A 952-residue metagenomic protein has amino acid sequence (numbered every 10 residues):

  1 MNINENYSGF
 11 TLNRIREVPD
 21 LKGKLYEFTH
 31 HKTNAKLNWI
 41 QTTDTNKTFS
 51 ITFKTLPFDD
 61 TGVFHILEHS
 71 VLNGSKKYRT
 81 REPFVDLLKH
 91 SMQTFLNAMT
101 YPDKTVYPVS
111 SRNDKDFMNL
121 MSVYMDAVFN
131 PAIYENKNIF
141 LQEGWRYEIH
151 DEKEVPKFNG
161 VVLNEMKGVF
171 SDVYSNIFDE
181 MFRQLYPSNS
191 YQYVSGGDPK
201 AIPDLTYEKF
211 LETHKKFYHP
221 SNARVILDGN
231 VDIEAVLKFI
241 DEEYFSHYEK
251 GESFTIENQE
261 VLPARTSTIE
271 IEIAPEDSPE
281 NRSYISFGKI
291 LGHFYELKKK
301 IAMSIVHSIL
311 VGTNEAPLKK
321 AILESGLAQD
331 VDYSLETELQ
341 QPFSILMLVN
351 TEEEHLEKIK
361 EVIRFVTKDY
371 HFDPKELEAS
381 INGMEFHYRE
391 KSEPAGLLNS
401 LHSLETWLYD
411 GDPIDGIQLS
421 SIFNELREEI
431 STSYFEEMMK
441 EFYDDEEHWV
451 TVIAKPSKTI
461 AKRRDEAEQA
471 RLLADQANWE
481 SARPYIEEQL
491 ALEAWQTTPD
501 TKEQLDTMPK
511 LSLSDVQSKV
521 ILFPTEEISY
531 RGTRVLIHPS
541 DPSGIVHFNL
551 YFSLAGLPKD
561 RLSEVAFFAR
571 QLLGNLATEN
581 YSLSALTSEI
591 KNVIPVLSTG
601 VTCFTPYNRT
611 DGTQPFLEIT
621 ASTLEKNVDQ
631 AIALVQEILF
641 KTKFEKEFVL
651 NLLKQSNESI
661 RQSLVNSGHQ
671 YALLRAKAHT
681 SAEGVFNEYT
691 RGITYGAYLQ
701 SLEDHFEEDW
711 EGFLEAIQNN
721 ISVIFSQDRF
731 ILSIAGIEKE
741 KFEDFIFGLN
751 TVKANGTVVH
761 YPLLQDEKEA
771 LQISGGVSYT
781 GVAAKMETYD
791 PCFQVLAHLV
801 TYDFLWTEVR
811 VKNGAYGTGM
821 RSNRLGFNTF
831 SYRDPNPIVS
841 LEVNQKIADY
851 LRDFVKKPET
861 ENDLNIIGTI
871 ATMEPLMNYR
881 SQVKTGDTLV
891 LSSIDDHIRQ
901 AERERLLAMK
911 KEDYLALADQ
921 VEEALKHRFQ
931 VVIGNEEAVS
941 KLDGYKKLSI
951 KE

Functional and structural regions predicted by a protein language model:
M1-T48: Non-catalytic terminal extensions that flank enzyme cores
Q41-T43, S50-T52, L163, K167 (+10 more regions): His/Glu-based metal-binding/catalytic segments typifying zinc-dependent metallopeptidases
N46-L56, E82-N130, N136-E148, S175-K200 (+13 more regions): M16 family metallopeptidases and their MPP-like homologs
T61-N73, L562, A566-R570: Active-site recognition of the HExxH zinc-binding catalytic motif
F95, L211-K215, E272-P275, D332-E336 (+10 more regions): Generic recognition of flexible, low-complexity loop/linker segments
I149-N222, I226-Y244, Y248-A274, P279-N281 (+1 more regions): Hydrophobic, small-residue-rich alpha-helical packing segments that form membrane-like cores
N159, L211-E243, R691-G692, F713-I746: Non-catalytic, conformational "gating/processing" segments within enzyme and secreted inhibitor domains
I430-A470: Extended, domain-scale alpha-helical bundle/helix-rich regions
